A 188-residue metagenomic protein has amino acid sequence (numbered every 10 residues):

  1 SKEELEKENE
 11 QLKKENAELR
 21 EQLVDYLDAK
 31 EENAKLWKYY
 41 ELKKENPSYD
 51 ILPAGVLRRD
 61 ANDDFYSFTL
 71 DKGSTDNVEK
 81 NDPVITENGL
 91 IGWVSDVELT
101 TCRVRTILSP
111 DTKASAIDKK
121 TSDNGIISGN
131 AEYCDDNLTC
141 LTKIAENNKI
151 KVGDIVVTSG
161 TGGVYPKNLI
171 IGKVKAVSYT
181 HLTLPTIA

Functional and structural regions predicted by a protein language model:
S1-E18: N-terminal membrane-targeting segments
S1-E4, D25-D28, K35-L182: A secondary-structure micro-motif
T183-A188: A short, hydrophobic C-terminal helix/tail in secreted or cell-surface proteins
